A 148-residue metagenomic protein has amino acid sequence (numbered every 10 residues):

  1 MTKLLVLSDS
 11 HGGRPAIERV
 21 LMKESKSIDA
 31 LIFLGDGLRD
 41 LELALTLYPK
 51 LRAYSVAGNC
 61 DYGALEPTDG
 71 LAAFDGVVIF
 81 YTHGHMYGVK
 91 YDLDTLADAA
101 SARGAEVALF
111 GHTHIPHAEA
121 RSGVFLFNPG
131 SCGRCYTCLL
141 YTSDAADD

Functional and structural regions predicted by a protein language model:
M1-L4, A72-F80, A120-L126: Beta-strand-turn-beta hairpins that frame and shape the catalytic cleft of phosphate-ester-processing enzymes
M1-L51, D61-Y62, P67-T68, L139: N-terminal active-site segment of His-dependent metallophosphoesterases
V6-S8, L31-D36, Y54-N59, Y81-H83 (+2 more regions): Active-site neighborhood of phospho(di)ester-bond hydrolases with catalytic His/Asp-centered motifs
H11-P15, L38-E42, C60-L65, Y87-D92 (+2 more regions): Active-site environment of divalent metal-dependent phosphoester hydrolases
Y54-Y91: Helix-adjacent hinge/juxtasegments
L93-A99: Charged helix-capping and loop-helix junction motifs
V124-L139: Flexible, gly/pro- and Lys/Arg-enriched active-site loops
Y141-D148: Conserved small/polar residues in nucleotide/adenosyl-binding loops
